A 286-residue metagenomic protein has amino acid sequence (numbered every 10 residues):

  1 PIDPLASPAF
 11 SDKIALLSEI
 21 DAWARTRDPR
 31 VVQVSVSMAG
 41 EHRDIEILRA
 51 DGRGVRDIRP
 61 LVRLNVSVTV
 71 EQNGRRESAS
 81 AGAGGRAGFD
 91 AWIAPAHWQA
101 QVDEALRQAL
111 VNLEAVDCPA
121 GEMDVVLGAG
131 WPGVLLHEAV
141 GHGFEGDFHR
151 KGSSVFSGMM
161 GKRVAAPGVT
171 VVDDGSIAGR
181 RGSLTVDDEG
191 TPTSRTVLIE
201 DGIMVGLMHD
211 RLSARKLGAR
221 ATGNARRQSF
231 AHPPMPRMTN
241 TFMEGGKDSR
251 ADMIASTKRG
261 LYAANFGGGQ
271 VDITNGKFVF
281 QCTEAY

Functional and structural regions predicted by a protein language model:
P1-R195, E200-I203, T239: Active-site bordering "gate/hinge" segments that shape substrate access to catalytic or cofactor-binding pockets
F148, S157-Y286: Dual-mode signal for accessory low-complexity, basic/Gly-rich regions
